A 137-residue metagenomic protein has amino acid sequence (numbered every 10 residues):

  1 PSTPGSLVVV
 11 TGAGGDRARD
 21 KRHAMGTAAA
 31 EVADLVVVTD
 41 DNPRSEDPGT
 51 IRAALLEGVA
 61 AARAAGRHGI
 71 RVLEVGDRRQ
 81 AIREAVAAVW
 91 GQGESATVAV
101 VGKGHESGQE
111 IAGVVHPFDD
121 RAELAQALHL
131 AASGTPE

Functional and structural regions predicted by a protein language model:
P1-E137: ATP-dependent carboxylate-amine ligase
